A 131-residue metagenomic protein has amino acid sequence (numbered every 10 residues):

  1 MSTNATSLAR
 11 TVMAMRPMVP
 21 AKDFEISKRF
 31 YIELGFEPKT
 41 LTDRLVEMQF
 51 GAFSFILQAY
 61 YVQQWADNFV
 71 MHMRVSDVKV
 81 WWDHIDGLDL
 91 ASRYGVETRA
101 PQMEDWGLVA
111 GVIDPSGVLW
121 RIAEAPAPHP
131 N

Functional and structural regions predicted by a protein language model:
M1-E25, M71, P126-N131: N-terminal beta-strand motif that seeds the catalytic metal site of vicinal oxygen chelate
R10-M13, Q63-N68, M103-E104: Short glycine-enriched loop/turn motifs at secondary-structure junctions
M18, R44-L45, V109: A short, glycine- and basic residue-enriched loop/turn that sits immediately adjacent to a domain's principal
K22-L34, A110: Conserved active-site alpha-helix within GNAT-family acetyltransferase domains
L34-K39, D89-L90: Conserved acetyl-CoA-binding loop of GNAT-fold acetyltransferases
E37-V75, L119-E124: Conserved short beta-strand elements that form part of the metal-binding/catalytic scaffold of enzyme active sites
Y61, T98, M103, E124-P128: Acetyl-CoA-dependent GNAT
M71-L119: Vicinal oxygen chelate
